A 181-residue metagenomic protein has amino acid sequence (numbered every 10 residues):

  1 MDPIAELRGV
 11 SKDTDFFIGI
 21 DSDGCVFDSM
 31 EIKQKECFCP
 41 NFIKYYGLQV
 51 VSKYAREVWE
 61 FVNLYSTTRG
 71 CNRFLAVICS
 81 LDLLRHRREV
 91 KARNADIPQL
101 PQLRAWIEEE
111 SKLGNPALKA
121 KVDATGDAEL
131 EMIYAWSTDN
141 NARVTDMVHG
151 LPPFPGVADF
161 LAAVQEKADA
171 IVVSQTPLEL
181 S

Functional and structural regions predicted by a protein language model:
M1-L7, D13: Asp-based, Mg2+/Mn2+-dependent phosphohydrolase catalytic module
D13, C25-E179: Alpha-helical substrate-recognition element adjacent to the catalytic core
F16-F17: Catalytic cores of nucleotide-enabled group-transfer and carboxylate-activating enzymes in metabolic and assembly-line
